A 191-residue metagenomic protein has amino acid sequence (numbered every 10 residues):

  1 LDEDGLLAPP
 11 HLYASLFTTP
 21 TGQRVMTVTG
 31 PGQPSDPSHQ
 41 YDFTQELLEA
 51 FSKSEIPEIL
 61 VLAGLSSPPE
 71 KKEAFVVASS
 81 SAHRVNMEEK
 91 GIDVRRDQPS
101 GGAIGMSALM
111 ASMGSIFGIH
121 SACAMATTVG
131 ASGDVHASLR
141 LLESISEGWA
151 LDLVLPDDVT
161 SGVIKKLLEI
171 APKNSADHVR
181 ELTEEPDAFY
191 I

Functional and structural regions predicted by a protein language model:
L1-G32: N-terminal short beta-loop-beta anion/metal-coordinating cradle
V28-T29, V61-A63, A124-T127: Short beta-strand segments
G32-D36, T128-G130: A generic structural motif
P34-V85: Internal, conserved structured core segments that host functional sites
L48-I59, S115-H120, G148-L153: Secondary-structure boundary elements
S67-G148, F189: Catalytic cores of processing enzymes, dominated by hydrolases/peptidases, characterized by acidic/His-rich
S132-I191: A conserved C-terminal secondary-structure "cap"
